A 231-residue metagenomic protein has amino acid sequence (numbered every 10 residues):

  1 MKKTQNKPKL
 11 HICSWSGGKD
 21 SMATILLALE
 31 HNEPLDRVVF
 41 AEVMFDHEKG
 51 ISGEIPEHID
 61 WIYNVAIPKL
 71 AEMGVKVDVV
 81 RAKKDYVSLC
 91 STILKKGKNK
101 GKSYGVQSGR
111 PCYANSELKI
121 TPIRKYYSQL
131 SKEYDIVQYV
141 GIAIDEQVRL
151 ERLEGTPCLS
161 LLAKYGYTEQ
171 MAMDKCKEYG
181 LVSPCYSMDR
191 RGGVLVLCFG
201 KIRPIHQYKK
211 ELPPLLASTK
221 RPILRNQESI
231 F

Functional and structural regions predicted by a protein language model:
M1-F231: Nucleotide-activated chemistry modules centered on ATP-dependent adenylation/adenylyltransferase
